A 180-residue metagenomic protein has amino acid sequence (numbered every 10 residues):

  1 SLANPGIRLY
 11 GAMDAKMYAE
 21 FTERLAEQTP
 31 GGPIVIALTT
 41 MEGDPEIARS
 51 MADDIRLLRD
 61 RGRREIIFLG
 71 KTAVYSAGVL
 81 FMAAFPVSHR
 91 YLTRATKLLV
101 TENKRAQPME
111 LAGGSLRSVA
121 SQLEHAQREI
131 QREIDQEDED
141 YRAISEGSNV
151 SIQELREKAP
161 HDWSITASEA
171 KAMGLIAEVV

Functional and structural regions predicted by a protein language model:
S1-V180: Terminal-region recognition feature
